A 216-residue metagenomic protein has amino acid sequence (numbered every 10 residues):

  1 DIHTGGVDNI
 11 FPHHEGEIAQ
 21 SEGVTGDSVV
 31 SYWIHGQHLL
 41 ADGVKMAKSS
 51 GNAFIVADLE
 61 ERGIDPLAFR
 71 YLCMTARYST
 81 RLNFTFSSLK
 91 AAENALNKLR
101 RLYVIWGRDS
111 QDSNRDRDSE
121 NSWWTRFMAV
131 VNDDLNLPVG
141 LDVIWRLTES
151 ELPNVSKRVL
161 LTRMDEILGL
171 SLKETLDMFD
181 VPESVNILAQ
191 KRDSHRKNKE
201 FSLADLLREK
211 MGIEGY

Functional and structural regions predicted by a protein language model:
D1-R108: Alpha-helical recognition segments enriched in aromatics with Gly/Pro capping that present substrate-recognition
E17-Q20, I55, R126, V143 (+2 more regions): Short, hydrophobic/aromatic alpha-helical segments in well-folded domains
W33-Q37, C73, F86, D112-R115 (+4 more regions): Short coil/turn segments at secondary-structure boundaries
M46-A47, R117-D118, S122, F179-S184: Short helix-capping and inter-helix turn/linker motifs at the boundaries of alpha-helical repeat units
V56-E60, M128, W145-T148, D193: Amphipathic alpha-helical segments within well-ordered protein domains
R62, D133, K197-N198: Charged, alpha-helical scaffolding/interaction elements associated with membrane systems
R81-L82, S88-N154, M164-E166: Helix-loop elements that line ligand-binding/catalytic pockets
D142-Y216: Basic, alpha-helical terminal appendages of large translation-related enzymes
